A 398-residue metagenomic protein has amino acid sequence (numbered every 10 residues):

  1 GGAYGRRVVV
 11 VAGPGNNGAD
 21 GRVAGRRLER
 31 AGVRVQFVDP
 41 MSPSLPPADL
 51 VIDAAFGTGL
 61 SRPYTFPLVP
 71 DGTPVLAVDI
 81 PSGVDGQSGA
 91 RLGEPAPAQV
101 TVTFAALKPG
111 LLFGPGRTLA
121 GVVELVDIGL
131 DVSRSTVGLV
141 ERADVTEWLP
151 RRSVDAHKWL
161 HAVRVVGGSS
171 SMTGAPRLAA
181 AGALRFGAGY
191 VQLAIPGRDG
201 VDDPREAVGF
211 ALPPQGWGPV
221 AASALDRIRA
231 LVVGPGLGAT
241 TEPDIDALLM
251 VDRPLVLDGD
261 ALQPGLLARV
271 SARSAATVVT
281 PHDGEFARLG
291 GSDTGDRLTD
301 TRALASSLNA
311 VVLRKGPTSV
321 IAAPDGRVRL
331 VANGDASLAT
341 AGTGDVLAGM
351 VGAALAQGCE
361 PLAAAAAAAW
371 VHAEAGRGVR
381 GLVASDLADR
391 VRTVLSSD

Functional and structural regions predicted by a protein language model:
G1-Q36, A98-V100, L111-P254, G259 (+3 more regions): Small-residue (G/A/S/T)-rich helix-start motifs and N-terminal tracts that mark the onset
S44-L50, H282: Hydrophobic, well-structured mid-protein blocks that either form specific transmembrane helices
A48-L50, A55-G138: Internal gly/pro-rich beta-alpha loop/helix module that stabilizes soluble enzyme cofactors or their anionic handles
